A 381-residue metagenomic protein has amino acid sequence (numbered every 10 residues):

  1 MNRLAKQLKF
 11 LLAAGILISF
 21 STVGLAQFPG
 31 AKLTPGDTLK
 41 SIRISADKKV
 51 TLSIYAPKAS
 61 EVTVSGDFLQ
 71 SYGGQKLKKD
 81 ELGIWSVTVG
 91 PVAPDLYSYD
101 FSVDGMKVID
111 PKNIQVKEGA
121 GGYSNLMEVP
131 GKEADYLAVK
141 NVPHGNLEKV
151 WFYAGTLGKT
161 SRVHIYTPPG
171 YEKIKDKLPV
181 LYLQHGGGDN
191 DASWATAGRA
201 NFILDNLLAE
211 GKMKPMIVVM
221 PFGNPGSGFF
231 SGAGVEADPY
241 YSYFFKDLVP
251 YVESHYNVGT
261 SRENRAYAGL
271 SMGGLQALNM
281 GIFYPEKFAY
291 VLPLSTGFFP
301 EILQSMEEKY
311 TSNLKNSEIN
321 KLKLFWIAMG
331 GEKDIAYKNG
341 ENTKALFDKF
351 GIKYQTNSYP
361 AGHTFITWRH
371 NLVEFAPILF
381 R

Functional and structural regions predicted by a protein language model:
N2-L12: Bacterial N-terminal signal peptides that target proteins for export
L11-V23: Bacterial N-terminal signal peptides
F20-K32: Bacterial Sec-dependent signal peptides at the C-terminal "C-region" and cleavage site
Q27-F28, T38-G73, K78-R381: Non-catalytic cap/lid and distal C-terminal segments of serine-dependent acyl enzymes
P35: Short, motif-level signal for alpha-helix interfacial/capping segments enriched in acidic residues and aromatics/proline
